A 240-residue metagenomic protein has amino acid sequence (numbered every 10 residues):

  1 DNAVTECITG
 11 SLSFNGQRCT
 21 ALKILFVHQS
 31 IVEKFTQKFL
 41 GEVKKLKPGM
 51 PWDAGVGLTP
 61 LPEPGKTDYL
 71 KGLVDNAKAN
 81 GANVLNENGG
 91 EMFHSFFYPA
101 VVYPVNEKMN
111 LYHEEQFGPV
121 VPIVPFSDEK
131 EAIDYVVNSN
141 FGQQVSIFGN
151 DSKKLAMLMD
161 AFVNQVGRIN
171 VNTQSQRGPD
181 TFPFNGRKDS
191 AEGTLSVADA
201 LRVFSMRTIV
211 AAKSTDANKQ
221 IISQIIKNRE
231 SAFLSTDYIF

Functional and structural regions predicted by a protein language model:
D1-N106, E129-K130, D134, V171 (+2 more regions): ALDH superfamily catalytic-core signature
G89, F96-F240: Conserved C-terminal structural/oligomerization subdomain of aldehyde/semialdehyde dehydrogenase
